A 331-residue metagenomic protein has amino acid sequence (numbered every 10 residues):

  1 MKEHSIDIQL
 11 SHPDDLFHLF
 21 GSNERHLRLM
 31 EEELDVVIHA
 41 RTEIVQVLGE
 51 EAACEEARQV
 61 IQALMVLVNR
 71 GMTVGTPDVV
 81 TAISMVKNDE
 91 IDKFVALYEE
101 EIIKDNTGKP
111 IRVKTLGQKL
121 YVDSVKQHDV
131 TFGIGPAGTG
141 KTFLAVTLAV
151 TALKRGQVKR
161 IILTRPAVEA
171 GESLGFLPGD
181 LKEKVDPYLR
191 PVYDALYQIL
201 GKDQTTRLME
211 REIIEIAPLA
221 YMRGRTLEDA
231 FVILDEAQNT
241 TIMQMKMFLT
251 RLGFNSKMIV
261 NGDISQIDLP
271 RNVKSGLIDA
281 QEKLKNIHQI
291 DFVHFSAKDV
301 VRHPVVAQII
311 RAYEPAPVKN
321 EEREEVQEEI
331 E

Functional and structural regions predicted by a protein language model:
M1-H18: Short glycine-/aliphatic-rich beta-strand segments at the starts of folded cytosolic domains
P13, E24, E51-A52, N239 (+1 more regions): Short, surface-exposed acidic/glycine-rich loop or hinge patches that mediate macromolecular interfaces
D15-E32: Short amphipathic alpha-helix segments
L19, A57-V60, M245: Hydrophobic side chains in well-ordered alpha-helices
R28-L29, L34-V37, E43: Compact, well-ordered interaction domains used in eukaryotic information-processing assemblies
H39-Y98: Interdomain "pre-motor" coupling segment immediately N-terminal to P-loop NTPase/helicase cores
I44, N106-L234, Q238-E331: Conserved helicase motor core of SF1/SF2 NTP-dependent helicases
K87-K109, V113-L116: Conserved loop-to-helix interface motifs that mediate assembly, gating, or partner/ligand docking in ancient ring
